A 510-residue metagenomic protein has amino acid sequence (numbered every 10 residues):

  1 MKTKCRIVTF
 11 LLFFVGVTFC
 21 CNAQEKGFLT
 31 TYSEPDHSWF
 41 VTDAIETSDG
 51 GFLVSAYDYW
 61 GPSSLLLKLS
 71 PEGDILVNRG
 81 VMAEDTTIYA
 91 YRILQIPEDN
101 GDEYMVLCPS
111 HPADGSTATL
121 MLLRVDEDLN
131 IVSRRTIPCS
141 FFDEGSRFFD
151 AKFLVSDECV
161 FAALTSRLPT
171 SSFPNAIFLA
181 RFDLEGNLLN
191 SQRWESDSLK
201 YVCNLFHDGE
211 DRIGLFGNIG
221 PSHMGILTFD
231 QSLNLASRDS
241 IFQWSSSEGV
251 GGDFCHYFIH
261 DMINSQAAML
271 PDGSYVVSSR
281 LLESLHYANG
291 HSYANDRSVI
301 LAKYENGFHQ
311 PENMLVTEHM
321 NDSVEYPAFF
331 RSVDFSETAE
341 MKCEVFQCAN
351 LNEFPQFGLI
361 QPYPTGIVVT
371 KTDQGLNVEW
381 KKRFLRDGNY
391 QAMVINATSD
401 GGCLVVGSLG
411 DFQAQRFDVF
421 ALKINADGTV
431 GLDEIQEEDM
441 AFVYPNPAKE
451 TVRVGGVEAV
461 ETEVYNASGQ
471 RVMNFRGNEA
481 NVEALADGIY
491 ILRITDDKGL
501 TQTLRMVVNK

Functional and structural regions predicted by a protein language model:
E25-W39, I75-Y89, R134-S146, L188-K200 (+3 more regions): Short loop/turn motifs that cap or connect beta-strands within the blades of beta-propeller-type repeat domains
A44, V54-S55, L66, V77 (+16 more regions): Hydrophobic strand positions within the blades of repeat-based beta-sheet folds
E46-D49, Q95-G101, L154-E158, H207-E210 (+3 more regions): Residue-level detector of Asp-centered blade-edge/turn motifs that repeat once per structural unit in beta-propeller
Y59, D433-E463, R476-A484: Glycine-centered coil/turn sites that cap beta-strands in beta-rich domains
Y59-P62, H111-S116, R167-F173, I219-H223 (+5 more regions): Short glycine/acidic-enriched loop and turn motifs that connect beta-strands
Q391-G431: Blade-level signature of beta-propeller repeat domains, shared across WD40, Kelch, NHL, RCC1 and BNR/Asp-box propellers
I424-Y444, Q470-R471, N509: Residue-level detector of functionally pivotal "anchor" positions at catalytic/ligand-binding pockets or at interdomain
D487-K510: C-terminal tail/sorting-segment detector
